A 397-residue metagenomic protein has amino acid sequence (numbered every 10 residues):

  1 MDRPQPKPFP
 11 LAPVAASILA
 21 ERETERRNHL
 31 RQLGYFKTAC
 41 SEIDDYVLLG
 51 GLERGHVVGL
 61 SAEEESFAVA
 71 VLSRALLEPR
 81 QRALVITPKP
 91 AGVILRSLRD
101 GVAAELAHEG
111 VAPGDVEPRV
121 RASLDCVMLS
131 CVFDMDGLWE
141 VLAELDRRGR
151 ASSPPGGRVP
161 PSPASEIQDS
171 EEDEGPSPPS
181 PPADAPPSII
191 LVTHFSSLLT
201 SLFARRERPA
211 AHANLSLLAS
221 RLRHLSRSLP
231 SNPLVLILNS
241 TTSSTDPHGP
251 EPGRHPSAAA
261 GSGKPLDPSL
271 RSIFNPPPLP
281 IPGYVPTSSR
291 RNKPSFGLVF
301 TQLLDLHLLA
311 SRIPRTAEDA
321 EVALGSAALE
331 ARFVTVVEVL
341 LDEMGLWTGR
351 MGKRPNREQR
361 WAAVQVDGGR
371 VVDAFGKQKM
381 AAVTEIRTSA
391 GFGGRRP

Functional and structural regions predicted by a protein language model:
M1-C126: The Walker A/P-loop phosphate-binding site
M1-T24, T38, S153-A185, G249-P276 (+1 more regions): Fungal intrinsically disordered, low-complexity polar regions
S41, A70, R96, D125 (+7 more regions): Amphipathic alpha-helical interface elements that mediate macromolecular binding in regulatory proteins
L49, R74-Q81, A104, H108 (+8 more regions): Short amphipathic alpha-helical interaction elements and helix-loop-helix interfaces that mediate dimerization
V58, L84-I86, M128-S130, L236 (+1 more regions): Hydrophobic/aromatic beta-strand patches that form the interior of the parallel beta-sheet core in alpha/beta enzyme
L84-A204: Conserved inter-motif catalytic segment of the P-loop NTP-binding fold
F203-N214: Short helix/strand-bridging catalytic loops that position acidic/His residues to coordinate divalent metals and engage
A213-S216, S220, H224-T388: Phosphate-binding/switch region of NTP-binding enzymes
